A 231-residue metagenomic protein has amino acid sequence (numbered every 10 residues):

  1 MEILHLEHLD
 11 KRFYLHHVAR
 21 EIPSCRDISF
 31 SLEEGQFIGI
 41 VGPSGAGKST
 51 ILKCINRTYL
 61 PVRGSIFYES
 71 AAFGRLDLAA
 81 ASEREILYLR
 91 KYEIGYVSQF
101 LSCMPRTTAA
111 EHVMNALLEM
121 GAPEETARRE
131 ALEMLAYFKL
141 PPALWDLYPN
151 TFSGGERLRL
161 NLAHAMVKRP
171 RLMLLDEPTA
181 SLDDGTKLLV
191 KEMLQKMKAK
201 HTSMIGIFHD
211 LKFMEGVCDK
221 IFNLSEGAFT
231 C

Functional and structural regions predicted by a protein language model:
N56: Helix-to-loop junction immediately C-terminal to a conserved catalytic motif
S65-Y88: ABC ATPase NBD Q-loop/coupling interface
T107-L118: Q-loop/switch helix immediately C-terminal to the Walker
E125-A143: Conserved ABC ATPase "signature" region
Y148-F152, E156: Conserved ABC ATPase signature
M173-D176: Catalytic Walker B motif of ABC-type/P-loop ATPase nucleotide-binding domains
D184-T186: Helix N-cap at the start of a conserved alpha-helix in ABC-type nucleotide-binding domains
